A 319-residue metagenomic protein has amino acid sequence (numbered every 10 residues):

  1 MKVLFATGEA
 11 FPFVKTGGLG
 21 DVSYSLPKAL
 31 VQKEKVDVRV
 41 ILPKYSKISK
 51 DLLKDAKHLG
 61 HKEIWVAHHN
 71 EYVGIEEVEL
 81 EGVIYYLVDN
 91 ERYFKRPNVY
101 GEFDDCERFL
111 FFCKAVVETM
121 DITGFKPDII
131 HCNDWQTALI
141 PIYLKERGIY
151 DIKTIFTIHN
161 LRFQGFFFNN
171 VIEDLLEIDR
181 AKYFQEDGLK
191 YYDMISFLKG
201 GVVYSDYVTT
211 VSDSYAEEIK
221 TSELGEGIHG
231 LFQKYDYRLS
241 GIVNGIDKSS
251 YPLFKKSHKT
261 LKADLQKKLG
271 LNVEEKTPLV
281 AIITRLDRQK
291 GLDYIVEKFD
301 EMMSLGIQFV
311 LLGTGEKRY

Functional and structural regions predicted by a protein language model:
M1-Y319: Catalytic cores of nucleotide-sugar-dependent glycosyltransferases that transfer UDP/GDP/TDP-activated
